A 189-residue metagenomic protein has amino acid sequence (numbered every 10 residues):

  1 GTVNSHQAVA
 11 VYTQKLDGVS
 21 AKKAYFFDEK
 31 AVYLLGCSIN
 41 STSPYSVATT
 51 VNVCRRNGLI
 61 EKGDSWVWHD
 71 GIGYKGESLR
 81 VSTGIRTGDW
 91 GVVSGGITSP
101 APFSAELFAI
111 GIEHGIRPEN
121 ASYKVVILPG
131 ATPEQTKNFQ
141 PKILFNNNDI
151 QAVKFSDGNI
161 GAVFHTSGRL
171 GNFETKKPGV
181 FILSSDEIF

Functional and structural regions predicted by a protein language model:
G1-F189: Extended polysaccharide-engagement surfaces of secreted carbohydrate-active enzymes
